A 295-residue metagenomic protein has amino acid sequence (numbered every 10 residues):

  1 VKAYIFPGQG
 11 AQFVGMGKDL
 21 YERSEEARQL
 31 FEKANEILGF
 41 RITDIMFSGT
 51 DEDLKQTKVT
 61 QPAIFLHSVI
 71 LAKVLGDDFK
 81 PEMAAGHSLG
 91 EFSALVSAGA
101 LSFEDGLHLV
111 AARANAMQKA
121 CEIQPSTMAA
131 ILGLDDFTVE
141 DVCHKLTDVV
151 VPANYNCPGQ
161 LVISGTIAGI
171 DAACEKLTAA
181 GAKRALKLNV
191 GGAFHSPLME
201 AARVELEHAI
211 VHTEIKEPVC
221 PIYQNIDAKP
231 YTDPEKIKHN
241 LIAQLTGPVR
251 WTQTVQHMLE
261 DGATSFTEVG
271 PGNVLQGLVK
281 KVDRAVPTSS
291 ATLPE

Functional and structural regions predicted by a protein language model:
V1-T138, R184, L188, S265-P294: FabD-like malonyl-/acyl-CoA
Q9-A11, L38, A98-G247: Alpha/beta catalytic cores of group-transfer enzymes, especially the acyltransferase/condensing modules of polyketide
E26, H67, G169, E205 (+1 more regions): Charged catalytic carboxylate motif
G76, T178, L259-G262: Non-catalytic positions within long, well-ordered alpha-helices that form the structural scaffold/packing of enzyme
P248-A263: A short, acidic, amphipathic alpha-helical segment used as a generic capping/interface helix at domain edges
